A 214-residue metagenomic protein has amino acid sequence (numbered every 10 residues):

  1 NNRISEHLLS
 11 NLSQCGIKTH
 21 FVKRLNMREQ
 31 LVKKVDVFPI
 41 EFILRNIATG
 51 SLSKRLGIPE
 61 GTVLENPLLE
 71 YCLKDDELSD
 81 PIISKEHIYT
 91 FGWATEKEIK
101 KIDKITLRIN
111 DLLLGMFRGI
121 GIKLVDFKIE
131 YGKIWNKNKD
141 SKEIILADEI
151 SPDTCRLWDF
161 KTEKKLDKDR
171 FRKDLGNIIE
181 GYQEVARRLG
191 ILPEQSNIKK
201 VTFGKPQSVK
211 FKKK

Functional and structural regions predicted by a protein language model:
N1-L73, L189, F203, F211-K212: Active-site loop/lid in soluble adenylation, ligation, and acyl-transfer enzymes
R3, H7, K104-L112, E184: Long, highly charged amphipathic alpha-helices
H20-M27, R118-I134: A short glycine-rich, hydrophobically flanked beta-strand micro-motif that places a catalytic Asp/Glu for divalent metal
L44, L124-D148: Conserved metal-phosphate-binding beta-hairpin within the catalytic cores of diverse ATP-dependent phosphoryl-transfer
T62, I150-F203, K213: C-terminal helix-cap and adjacent tail motif
E65-E96: Residues forming anionic-ligand binding surfaces in small-molecule and nucleic-acid pockets of primarily soluble enzymes
A94-V125: A long amphipathic alpha-helix within ATP-dependent nucleotide-binding catalytic cores
